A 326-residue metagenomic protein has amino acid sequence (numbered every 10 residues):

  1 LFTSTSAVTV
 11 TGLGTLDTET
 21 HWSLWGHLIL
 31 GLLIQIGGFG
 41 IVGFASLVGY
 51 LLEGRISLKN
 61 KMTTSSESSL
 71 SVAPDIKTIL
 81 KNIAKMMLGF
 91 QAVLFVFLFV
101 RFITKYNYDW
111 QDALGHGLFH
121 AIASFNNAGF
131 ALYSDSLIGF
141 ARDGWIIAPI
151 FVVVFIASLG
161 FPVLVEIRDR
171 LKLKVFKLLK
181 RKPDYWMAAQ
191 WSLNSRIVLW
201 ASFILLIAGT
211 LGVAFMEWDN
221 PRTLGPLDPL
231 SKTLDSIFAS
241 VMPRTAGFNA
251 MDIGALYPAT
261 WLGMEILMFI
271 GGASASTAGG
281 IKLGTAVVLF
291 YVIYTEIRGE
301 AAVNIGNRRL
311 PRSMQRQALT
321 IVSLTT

Functional and structural regions predicted by a protein language model:
F2-T326: Membrane-proximal intracellular helices of multi-pass ion channels
